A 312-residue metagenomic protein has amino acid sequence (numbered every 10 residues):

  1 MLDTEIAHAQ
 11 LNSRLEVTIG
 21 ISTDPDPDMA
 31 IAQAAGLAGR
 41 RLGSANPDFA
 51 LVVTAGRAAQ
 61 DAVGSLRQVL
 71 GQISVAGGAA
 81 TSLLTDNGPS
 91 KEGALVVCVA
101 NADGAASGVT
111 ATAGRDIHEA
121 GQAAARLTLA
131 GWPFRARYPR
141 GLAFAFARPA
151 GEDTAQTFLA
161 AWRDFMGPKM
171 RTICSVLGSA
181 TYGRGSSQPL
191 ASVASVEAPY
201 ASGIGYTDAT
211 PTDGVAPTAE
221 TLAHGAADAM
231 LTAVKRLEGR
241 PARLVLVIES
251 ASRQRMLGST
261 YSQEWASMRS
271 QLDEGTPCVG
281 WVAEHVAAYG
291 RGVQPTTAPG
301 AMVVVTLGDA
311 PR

Functional and structural regions predicted by a protein language model:
L2-R312: Hydrophobic alpha/beta core scaffold segments
